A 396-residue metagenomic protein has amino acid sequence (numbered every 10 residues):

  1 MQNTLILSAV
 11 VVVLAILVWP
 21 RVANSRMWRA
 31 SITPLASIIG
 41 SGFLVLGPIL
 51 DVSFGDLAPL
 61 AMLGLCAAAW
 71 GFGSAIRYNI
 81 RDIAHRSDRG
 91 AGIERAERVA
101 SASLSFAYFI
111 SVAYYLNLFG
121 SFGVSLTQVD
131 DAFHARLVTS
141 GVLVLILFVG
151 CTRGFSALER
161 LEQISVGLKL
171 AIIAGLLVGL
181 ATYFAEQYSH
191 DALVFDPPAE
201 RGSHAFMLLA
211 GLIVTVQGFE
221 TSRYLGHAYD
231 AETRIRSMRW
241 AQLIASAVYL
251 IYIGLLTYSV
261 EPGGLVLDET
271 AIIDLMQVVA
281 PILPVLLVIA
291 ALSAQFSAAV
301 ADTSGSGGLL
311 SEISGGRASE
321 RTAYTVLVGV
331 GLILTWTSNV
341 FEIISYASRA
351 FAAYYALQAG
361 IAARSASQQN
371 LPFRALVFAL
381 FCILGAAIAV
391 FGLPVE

Functional and structural regions predicted by a protein language model:
M1-R21, V45, L60, L176 (+2 more regions): A generic transmembrane alpha-helix motif of multi-pass inner-membrane proteins
Q2-R29, I49-A100, A241-S246: Extracellular loop-to-transmembrane helix junctions
P20, F133-G141, S156, R160-L250 (+2 more regions): Helix-loop-helix junctions that connect adjacent transmembrane segments in multi-pass membrane transporters
P20-V22, V52-S53, S121-Q128, L143-L168 (+2 more regions): Membrane-water interface regions at transmembrane-helix termini and the short interhelical loops of multi-pass membrane
W70-D131, V285-E312, W336-L357: Hydrophobic transmembrane alpha-helices that form the core helical bundles of multi-pass secondary transporters
R86, G90-I93, Q242-F296, E312-G316 (+1 more regions): TM-loop-TM module centered on a large, flexible mid-protein loop between adjacent transmembrane helices in multi-pass
L116-V138, H227-E232, R236-A247, A299-V326 (+1 more regions): Helix-loop-helix connectors at the membrane interface of multi-pass transporters/channels
L137-V142, F148-Y183, I344-A362, F373-F381: Membrane-interface loop-to-helix entry segments
